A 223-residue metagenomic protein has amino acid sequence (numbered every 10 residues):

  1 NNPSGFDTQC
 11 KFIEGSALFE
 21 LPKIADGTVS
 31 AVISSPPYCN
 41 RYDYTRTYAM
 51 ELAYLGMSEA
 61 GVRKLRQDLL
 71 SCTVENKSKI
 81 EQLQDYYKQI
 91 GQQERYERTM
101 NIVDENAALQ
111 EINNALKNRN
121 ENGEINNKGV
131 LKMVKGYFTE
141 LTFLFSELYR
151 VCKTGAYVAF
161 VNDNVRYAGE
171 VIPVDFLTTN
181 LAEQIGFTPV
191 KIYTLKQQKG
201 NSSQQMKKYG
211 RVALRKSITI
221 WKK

Functional and structural regions predicted by a protein language model:
N1-S34, Y38-F160, N164-K223: Class I S-adenosyl-L-methionine-dependent methyltransferase catalytic core
